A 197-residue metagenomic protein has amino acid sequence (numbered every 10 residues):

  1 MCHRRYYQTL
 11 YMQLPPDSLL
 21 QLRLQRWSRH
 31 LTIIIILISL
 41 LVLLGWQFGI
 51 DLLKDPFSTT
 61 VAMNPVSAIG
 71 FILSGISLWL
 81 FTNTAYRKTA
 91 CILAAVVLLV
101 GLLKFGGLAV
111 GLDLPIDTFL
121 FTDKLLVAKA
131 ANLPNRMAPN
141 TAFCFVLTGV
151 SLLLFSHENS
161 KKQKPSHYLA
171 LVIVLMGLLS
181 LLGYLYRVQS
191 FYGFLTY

Functional and structural regions predicted by a protein language model:
D17-I34: N-terminal membrane topogenic signal
L37-D51: Alpha-helical transmembrane segments of multi-pass membrane proteins
L37-I38, L93-L108, L171-L179: Hydrophobic alpha-helical membrane-insertion segments
P56-V66, F121-T141, L195-Y197: Short aromatic-rich membrane-water interface segments that cap or initiate transmembrane helices in multi-pass membrane
P65-T82, P139-L154: Hydrophobic cores of alpha-helical transmembrane segments in multi-pass inner/ER membrane proteins, independent
F81-A90, H157-S166: Membrane-interface helix-boundary motifs at transmembrane edges
S160-G183: Alpha-helical transmembrane segments of multi-pass integral membrane proteins
L179-Y197: Interfacial "cap-and-anchor" motif at the non-cytosolic start of specific transmembrane alpha-helices
